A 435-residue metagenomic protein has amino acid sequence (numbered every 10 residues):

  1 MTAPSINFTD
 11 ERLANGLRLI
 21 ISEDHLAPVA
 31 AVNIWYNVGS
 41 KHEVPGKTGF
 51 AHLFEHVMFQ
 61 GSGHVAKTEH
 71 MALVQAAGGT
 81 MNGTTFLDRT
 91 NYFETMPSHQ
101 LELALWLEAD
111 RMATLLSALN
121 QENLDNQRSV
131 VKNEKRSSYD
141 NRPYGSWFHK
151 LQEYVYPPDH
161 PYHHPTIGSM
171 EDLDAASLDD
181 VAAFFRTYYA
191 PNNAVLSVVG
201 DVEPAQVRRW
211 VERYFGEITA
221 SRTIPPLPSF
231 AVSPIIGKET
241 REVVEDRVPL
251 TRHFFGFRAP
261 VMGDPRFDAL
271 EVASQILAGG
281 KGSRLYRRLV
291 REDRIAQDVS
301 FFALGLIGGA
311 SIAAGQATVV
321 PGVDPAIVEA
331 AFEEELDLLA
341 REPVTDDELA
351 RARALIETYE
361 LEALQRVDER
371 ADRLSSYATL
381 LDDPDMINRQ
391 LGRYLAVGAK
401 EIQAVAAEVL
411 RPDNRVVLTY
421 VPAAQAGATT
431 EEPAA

Functional and structural regions predicted by a protein language model:
M1-S40, H64-Q100, S138-N193, E217-D264 (+7 more regions): Non-catalytic beta-strand/loop surface segments
G39-K47: Short pre-active-site segment immediately N-terminal to the catalytic Zn-binding motif
G49-S62: Active-site SXXK
Q60-H64, A113-E122: Short, polar/flexible loop-turn hinges at active-site or ligand-entry regions and domain interfaces
L87-F93, N120-N133: Short, glycine/charge-rich beta-strand/loop segments that flank catalytic centers and engage negatively charged groups
W106-R111, R209-F215, V328-E334: Short amphipathic alpha-helices in soluble, non-transmembrane regions that often serve as interface/regulatory elements
R208-I224, A340: Glycine-centered hinge/linker elements that transmit conformational signals in sensory and ligand-binding systems
